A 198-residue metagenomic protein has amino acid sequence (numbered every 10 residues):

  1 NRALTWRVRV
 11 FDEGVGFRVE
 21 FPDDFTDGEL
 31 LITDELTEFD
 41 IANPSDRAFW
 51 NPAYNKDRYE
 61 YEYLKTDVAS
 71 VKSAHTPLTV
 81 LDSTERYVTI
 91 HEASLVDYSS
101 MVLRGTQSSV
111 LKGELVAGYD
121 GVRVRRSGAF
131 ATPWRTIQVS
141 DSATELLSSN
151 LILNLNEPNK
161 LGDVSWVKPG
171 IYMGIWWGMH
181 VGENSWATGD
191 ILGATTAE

Functional and structural regions predicted by a protein language model:
N1-L161: N-terminal accessory beta-strand-rich subdomains and adjacent acidic, glycine-rich linkers that precede catalytic cores
W6, W50, W134, W166 (+2 more regions): A residue-identity detector for tryptophan
V10, Y54, D67, G170 (+2 more regions): Short, isolated positions within intrinsically disordered regulatory regions of eukaryotic proteins
R123, S142, K160-H180: N-terminal capping/lid subdomain adjacent to the active-site entrance of alpha/beta enzymes
G162-S165, G178-E198: Catalytic cores of extracellular degradative/oxidative enzymes
